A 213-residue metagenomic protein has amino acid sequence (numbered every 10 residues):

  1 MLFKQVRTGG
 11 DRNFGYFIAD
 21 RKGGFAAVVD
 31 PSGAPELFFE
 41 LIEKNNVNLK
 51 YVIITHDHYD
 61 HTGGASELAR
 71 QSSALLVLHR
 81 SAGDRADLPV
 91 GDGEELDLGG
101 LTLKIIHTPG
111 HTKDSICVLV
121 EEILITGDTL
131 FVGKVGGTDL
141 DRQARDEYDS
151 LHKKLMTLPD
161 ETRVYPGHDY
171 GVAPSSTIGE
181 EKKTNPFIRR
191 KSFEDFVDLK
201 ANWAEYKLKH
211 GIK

Functional and structural regions predicted by a protein language model:
M1-N45, C117-G127, G133: Conserved beta-strand hairpin/beta-sheet module of binuclear metal-dependent hydrolase folds, prominently
R12, G23-A26, G33-K104, K183-K191: Active-site HxH/HxHxD metal-binding segment of metal-dependent hydrolases
F17, E95-V120: Core dinuclear metal-dependent hydrolase active-site scaffold
I18, D30, H56, L68 (+7 more regions): Divalent metal-coordination and catalytic microenvironments
V52-T62, I106-K113, V164-G171: Histidine-centered catalytic micro-motifs
L76-L78, T126, P166: Hydrophobic residues in well-ordered beta-strands that form the structural core
K113, L119-F131, V135-G136, A144 (+1 more regions): Internal catalytic or translocation cores that form aromatic/hydrophobic pockets or channels for amphipathic metabolites
D146-K213: Accessory terminal helices/loops
